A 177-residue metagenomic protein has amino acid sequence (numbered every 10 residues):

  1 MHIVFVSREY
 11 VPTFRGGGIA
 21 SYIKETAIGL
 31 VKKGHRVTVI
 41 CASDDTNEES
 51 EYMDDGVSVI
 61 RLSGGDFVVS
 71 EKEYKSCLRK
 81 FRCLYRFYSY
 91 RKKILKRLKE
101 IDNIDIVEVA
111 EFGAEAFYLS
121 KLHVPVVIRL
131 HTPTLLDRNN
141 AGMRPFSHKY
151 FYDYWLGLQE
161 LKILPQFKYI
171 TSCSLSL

Functional and structural regions predicted by a protein language model:
M1-S58, L98-D102: N-terminal subdomain of nucleotide-sugar transferases
H2, D105-I106, Y169: Structural motif
V6, I40, L62, R129-H131 (+1 more regions): Generic beta-sheet signal
I19-Y22, A42, E108-E111, S172-S174: Replace "coordinates the UDP/GDP/TDP-sugar" with "coordinates nucleotide-activated sugar donors
I40-K99: A conserved catalytic-core segment of Leloir-type glycosyltransferases
V68-K80, K121-L161: Acceptor-binding helix/loop patch of EC 2.4 sugar-transfer enzymes, predominantly nucleotide-sugar-dependent
F87-R91, I106-D137: An aromatic- and histidine-rich active-site surface loop
F117, L161-L177: A short, active-site helix/loop in glycosyltransferases that binds the activated sugar's phosphate group
